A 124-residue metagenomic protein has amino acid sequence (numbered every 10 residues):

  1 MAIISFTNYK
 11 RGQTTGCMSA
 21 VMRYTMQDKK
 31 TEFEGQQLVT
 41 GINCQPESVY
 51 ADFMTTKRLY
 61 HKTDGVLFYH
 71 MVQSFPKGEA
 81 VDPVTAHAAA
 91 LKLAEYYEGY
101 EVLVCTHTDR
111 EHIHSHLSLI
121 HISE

Functional and structural regions predicted by a protein language model:
M1-S123: N-terminal nicking endonuclease/strand-transfer module with a His-rich metal-binding environment and a catalytic Tyr
